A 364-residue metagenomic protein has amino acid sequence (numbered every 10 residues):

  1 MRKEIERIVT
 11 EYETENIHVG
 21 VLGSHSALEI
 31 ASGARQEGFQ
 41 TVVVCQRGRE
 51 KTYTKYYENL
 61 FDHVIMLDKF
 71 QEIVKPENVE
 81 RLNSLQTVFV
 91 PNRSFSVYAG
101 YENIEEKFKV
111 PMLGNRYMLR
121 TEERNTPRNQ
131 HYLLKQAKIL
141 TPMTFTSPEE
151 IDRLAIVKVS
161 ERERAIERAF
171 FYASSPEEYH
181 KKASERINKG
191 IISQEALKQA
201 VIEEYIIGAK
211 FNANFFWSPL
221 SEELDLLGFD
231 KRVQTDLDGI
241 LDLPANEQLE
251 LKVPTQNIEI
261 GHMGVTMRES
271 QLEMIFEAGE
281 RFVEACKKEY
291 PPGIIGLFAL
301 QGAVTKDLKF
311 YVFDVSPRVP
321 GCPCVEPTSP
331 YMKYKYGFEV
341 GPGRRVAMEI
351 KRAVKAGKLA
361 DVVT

Functional and structural regions predicted by a protein language model:
M1-N16, L22: Short N-terminal or domain-adjacent regulatory/targeting segments
A27-S32, K51-T52, A165: Short N-terminal binding/cap micro-motifs at the start of the first secondary-structure element
C45, R120-G208, F216-L227, E269-F276 (+1 more regions): Active-site nucleotide/adenylate-binding loops and adjacent lid/helix of ATP-dependent enzymes
Q46-A155, R162-E163: Conserved N-proximal alpha/beta basic substrate-recognition cap immediately N-terminal to, or forming the N-lobe
L154-K158, N214-F215, G302, L308-G321: A short beta-strand motif that forms the metal-chelation/ATP-contact edge of phosphoryl-transfer active sites
E203, N214, Y290-D307: A short glycine-rich, hydrophobically flanked beta-strand micro-motif that places a catalytic Asp/Glu for divalent metal
F215-C286, S316-A347: ATP-dependent carboxylate/phosphate-activation module, predominantly the ATP-grasp catalytic core and closely related
T305, K335-T364: Peripheral (often C-terminal) accessory segments that flank ATP-dependent C-N-forming ligase machineries
